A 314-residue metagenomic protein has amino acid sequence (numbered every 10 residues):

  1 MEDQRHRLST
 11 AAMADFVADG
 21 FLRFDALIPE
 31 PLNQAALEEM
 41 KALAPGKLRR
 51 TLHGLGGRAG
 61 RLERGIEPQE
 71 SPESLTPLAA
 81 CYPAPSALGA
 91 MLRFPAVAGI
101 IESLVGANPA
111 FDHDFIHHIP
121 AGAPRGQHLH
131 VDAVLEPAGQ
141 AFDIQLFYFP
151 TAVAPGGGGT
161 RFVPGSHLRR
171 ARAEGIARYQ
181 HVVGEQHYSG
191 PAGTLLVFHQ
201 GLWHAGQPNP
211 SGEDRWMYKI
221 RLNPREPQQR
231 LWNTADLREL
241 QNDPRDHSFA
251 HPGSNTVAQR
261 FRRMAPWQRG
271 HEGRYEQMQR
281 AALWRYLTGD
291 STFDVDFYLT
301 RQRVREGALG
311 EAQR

Functional and structural regions predicted by a protein language model:
M1-A18, D25-L129, L135: Non-heme Fe(II)-dependent double-stranded beta-helix
P29-E30, H117-I119, V134, V153-P155 (+3 more regions): Short, solvent-exposed loop/turn segments at secondary-structure junctions
P85-A90, V183-G184, A205-Q207: Active-site rim elements
G99, P124-S189, P227-L237: Catalytic core of non-heme Fe(II) oxygenases with the double-stranded beta-helix
D114-I116, L146-Y148, Y218-L222: A structural signal for short, well-ordered beta-strand segments
E185, A192, E213-M217: Active-site lining segments that contact anionic ligands and/or coordinate catalytic metals
G190-H204: Conserved metal-binding segment of the jelly-roll/cupin
L202, Q207-R314: Non-heme Fe(II)/2-oxoglutarate
